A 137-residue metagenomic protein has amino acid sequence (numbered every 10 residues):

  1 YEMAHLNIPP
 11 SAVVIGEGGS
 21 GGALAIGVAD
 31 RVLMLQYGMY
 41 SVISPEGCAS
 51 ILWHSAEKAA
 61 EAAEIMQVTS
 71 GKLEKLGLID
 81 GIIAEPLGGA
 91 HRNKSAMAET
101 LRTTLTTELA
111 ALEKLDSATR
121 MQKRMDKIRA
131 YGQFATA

Functional and structural regions predicted by a protein language model:
Y1-T106, K114: Conserved catalytic cores of soluble enzyme domains, especially glycine-rich substrate-binding beta-alpha loops
S95-A137: Intrinsically disordered, low-complexity segments enriched in small/flexible residues
